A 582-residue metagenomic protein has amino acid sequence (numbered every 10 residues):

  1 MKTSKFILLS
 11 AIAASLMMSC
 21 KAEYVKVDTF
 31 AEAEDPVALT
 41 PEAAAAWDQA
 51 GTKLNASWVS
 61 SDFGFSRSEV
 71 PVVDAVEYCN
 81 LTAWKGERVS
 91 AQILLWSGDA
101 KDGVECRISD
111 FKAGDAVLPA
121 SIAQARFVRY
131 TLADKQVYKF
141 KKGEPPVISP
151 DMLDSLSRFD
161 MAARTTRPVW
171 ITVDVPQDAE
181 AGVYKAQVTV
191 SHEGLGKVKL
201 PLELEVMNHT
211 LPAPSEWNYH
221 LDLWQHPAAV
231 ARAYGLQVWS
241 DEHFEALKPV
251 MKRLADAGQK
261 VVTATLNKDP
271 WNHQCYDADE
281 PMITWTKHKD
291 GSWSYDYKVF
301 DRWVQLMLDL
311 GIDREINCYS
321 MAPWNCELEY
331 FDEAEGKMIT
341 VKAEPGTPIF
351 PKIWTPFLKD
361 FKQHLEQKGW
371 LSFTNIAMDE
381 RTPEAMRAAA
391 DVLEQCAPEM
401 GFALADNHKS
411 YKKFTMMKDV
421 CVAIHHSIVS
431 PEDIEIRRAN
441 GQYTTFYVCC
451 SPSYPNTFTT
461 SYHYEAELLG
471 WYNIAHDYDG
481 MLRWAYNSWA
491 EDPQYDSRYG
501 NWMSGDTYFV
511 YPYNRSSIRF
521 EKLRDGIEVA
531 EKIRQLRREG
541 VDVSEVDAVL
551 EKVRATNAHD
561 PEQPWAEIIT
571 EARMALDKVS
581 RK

Functional and structural regions predicted by a protein language model:
M1-K26: Bacterial Sec-dependent N-terminal signal peptides
C20-N272, L371, E562-K582: Mature N-terminal, pre-catalytic/accessory segment of carbohydrate-active enzymes
K85, E245-A246, K298-V299, E384-A385 (+2 more regions): Short, glycine/acidic-rich beta->alpha junctions
V173-D174, K185-Q187, S191-H192, V198-C396 (+2 more regions): Aromatic-lined carbohydrate-binding surfaces of glycoside hydrolases
N317, G401-A403, T445: Structural detector of well-ordered beta-strand residues that form the stable sheet scaffold of enzyme domains
E327-Y330, M338, K342-H408, Y478 (+1 more regions): Catalytic domains of carbohydrate-active enzymes that cleave complex glycans
M400-S427: Aromatic- and acid-rich polysaccharide-binding/catalytic face of secreted or lumenal carbohydrate-active enzymes
V422-R498, W502: Catalytic-core region of carbohydrate-active enzymes that cleave or remodel glycosidic bonds
